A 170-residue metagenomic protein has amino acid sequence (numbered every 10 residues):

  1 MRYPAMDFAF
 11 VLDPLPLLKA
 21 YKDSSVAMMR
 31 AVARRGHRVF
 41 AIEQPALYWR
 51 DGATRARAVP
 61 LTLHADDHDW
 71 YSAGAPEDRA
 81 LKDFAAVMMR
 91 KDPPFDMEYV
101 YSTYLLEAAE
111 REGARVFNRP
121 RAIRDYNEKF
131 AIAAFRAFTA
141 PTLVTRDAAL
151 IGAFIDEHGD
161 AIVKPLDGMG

Functional and structural regions predicted by a protein language model:
R2-Y3, D7-R34, V39-G170: Active-site nucleotide/adenylate-binding loops and adjacent lid/helix of ATP-dependent enzymes
